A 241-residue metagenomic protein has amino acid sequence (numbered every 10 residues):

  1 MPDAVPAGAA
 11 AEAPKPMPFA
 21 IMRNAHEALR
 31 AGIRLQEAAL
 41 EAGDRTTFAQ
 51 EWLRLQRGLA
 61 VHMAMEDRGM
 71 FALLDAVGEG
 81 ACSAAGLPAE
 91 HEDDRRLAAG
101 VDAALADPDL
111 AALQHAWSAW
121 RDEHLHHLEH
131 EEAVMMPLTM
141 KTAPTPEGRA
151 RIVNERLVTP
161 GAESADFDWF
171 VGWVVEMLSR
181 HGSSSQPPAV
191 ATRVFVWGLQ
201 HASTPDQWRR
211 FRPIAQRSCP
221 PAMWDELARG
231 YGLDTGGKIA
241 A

Functional and structural regions predicted by a protein language model:
M1-A241: Small-residue-biased structural context
